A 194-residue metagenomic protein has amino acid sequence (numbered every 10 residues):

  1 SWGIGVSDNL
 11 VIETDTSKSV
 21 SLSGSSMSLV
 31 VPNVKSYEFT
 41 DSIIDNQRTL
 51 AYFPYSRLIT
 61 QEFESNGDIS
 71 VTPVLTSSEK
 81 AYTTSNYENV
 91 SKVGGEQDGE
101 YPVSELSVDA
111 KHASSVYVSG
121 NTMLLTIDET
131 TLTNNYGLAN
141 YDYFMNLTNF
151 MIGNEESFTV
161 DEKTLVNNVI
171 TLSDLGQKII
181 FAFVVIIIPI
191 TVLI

Functional and structural regions predicted by a protein language model:
S1-E156: Acidic, S/T/G-rich, low-cysteine, solvent-exposed domains in lumenal/extracellular/periplasmic regions of secretory
E129-T131, F158-A182: Short, aromatic-rich amphipathic segments at membrane interfaces that lie adjacent to a transmembrane helix or signal
K178-I194: Selective detector of the "anchor" transmembrane alpha-helix that sits immediately C-terminal
